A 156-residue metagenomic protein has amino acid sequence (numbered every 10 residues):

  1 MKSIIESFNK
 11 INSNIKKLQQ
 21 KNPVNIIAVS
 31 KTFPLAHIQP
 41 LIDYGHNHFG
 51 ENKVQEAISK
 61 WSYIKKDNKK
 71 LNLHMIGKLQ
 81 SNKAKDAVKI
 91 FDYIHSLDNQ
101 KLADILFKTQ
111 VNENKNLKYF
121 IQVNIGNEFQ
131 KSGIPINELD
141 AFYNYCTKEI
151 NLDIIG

Functional and structural regions predicted by a protein language model:
M1-G156: Conserved alpha/beta-domain cores
